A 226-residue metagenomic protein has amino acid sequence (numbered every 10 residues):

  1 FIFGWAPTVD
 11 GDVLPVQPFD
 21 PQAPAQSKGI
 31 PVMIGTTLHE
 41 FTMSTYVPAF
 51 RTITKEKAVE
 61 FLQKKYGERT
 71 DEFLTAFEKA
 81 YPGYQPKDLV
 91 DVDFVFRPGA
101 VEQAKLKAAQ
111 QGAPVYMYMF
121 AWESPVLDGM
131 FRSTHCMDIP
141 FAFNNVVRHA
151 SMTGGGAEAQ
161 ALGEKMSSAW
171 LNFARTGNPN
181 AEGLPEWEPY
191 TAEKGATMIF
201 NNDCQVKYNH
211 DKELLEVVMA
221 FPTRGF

Functional and structural regions predicted by a protein language model:
F1-A157, A169, T176: Substrate-gating cap/lid region and adjacent catalytic-acid/histidine neighborhood within extracellular/lumenal
V126-M130, G195-T197, Y208-H210: Short, solvent-exposed polar/charged micro-motifs at secondary-structure junctions
T134, E164, Y190-A192: A structural signal for short secondary-structure junctions
G155-G156, Q160, Y208: Short, flexible active-site recognition loops that position polar ligands and cofactors
A159-E182: Non-catalytic, well-ordered alpha-helical segments in soluble enzyme domains
L171, N180-K207: Mature extracytoplasmic/periplasmic domains
D203-F226: Tryptophan-rich aromatic "cage" segments
